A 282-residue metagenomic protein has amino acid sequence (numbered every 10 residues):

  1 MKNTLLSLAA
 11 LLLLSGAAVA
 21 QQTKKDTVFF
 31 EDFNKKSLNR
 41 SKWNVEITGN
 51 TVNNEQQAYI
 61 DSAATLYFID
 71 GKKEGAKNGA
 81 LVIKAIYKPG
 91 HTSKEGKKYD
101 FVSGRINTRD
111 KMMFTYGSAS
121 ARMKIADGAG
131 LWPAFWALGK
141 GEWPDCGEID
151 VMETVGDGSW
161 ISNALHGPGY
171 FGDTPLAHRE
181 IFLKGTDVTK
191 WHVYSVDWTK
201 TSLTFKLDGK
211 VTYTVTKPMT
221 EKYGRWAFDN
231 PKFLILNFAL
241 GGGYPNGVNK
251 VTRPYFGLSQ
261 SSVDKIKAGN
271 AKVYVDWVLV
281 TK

Functional and structural regions predicted by a protein language model:
M1-T23: Bacterial Sec-dependent N-terminal signal peptides
Q21-K282: GH16 jelly-roll
